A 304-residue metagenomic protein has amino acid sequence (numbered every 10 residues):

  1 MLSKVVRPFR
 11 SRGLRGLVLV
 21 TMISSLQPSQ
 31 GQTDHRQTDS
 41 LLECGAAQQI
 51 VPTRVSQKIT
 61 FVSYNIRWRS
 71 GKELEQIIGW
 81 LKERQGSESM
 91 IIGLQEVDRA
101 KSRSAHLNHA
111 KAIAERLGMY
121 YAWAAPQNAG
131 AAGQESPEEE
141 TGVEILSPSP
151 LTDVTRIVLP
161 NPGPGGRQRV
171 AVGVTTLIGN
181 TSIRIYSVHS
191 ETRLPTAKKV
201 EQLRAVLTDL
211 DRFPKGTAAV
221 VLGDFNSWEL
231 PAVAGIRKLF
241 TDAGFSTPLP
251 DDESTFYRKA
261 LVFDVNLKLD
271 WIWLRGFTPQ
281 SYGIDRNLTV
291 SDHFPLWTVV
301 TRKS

Functional and structural regions predicted by a protein language model:
L2-V18, L26-M119, W123-E140, K303-S304: N-terminal, active-site-proximal structural segment of metallo-dependent hydrolase catalytic domains
G45, Q57, H109, E139-G142 (+4 more regions): Residues that flank catalytic or metal-binding motifs in active/ligand-binding sites
I50-F61, T141-V143, P148-T152, G166-S187 (+1 more regions): Beta-strand-turn-beta hairpins that frame and shape the catalytic cleft of phosphate-ester-processing enzymes
I59-I66, W80-H106, L146, V174 (+5 more regions): Active-site beta-strand/loop signature of hydrolases that rely on acidic residues for catalysis
W68, D98, R156-G163, V188-T196: Surface-exposed cleft-lining segments at the edges of enzyme active sites
R69-K72, Q134, G163-R167, P195-K198 (+1 more regions): Solvent-exposed loop/turn segments connecting transmembrane beta-strands in outer-membrane beta-barrel proteins
Q76, W80, N108, A112 (+6 more regions): Extracytoplasmic/secreted proteins, especially bacterial periplasmic and envelope-associated proteins
R103-H106, M119-I145, G216, S227-P295: Active site of divalent-metal-dependent phosphoester/diester hydrolases
